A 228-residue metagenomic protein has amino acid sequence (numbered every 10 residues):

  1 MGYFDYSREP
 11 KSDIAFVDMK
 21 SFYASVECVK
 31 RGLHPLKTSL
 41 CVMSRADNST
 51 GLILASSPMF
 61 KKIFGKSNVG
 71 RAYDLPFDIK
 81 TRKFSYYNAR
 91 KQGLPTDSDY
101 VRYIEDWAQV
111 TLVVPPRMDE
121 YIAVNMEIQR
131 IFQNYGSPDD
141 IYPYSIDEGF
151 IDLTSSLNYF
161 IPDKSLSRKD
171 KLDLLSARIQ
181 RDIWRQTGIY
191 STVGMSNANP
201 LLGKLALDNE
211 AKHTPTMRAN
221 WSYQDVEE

Functional and structural regions predicted by a protein language model:
M1-E228: Gly/Gly-Pro- and Ser/Thr-rich, intrinsically disordered tail segments characteristic of DNA damage-repair and tolerance
